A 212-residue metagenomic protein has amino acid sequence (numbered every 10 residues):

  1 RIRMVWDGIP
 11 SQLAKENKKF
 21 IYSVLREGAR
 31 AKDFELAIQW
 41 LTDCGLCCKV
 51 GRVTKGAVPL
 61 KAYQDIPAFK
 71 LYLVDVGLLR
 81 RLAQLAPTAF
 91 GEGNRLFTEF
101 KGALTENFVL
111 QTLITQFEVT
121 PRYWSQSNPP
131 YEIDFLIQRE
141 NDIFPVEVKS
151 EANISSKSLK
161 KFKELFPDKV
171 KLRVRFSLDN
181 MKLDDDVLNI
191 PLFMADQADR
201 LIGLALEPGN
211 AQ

Functional and structural regions predicted by a protein language model:
R1-W40: Conserved helicase/translocase motor-coupling segment
L36-Q212: A cross-kingdom feature that marks ATP-driven nucleic-acid transaction machinery
